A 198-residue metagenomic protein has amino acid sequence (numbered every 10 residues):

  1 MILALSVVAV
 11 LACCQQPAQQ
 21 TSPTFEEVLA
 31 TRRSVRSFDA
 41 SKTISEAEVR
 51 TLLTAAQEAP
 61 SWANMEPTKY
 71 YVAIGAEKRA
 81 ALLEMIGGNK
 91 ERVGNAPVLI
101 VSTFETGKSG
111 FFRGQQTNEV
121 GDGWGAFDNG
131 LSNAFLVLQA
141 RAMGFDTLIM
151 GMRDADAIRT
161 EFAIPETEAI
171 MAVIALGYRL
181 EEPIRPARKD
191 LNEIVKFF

Functional and structural regions predicted by a protein language model:
M1-I2: Bacterial N-terminal signal peptides that target proteins for export
V7-Q20: Bacterial Sec-dependent signal peptides at the C-terminal "C-region" and cleavage site
P17-T21, V35-S37, T43, A172-F198: C-terminal helix-cap and adjacent tail motif
E27-A40, T51-T54, E58: Mature N-terminal segment immediately following signal peptide/propeptide cleavage in secreted/periplasmic
E48, T54, S61-N129: Glycine/small-residue-rich phosphate/adenosyl-binding loop
L52-E58, I100, Q115-E161: Small-aliphatic-rich amphipathic alpha-helix that forms the alpha element of a beta-alpha
K90-I100, A163-P186: A glycine-rich helix N-cap at a beta->alpha junction
F104, M152, Y178: Short secondary-structure boundary segments
